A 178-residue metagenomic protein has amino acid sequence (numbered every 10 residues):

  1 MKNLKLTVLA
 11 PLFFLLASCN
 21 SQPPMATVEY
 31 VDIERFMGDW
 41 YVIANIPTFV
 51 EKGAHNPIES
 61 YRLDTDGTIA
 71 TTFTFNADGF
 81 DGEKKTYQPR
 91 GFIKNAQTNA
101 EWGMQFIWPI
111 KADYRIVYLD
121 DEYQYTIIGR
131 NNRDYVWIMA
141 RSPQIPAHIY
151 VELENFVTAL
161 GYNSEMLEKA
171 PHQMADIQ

Functional and structural regions predicted by a protein language model:
M1-V8: Bacterial N-terminal signal peptides that target proteins for export
C19-Q178: A beta-rich soluble binding module of mature secreted/lumenal proteins
